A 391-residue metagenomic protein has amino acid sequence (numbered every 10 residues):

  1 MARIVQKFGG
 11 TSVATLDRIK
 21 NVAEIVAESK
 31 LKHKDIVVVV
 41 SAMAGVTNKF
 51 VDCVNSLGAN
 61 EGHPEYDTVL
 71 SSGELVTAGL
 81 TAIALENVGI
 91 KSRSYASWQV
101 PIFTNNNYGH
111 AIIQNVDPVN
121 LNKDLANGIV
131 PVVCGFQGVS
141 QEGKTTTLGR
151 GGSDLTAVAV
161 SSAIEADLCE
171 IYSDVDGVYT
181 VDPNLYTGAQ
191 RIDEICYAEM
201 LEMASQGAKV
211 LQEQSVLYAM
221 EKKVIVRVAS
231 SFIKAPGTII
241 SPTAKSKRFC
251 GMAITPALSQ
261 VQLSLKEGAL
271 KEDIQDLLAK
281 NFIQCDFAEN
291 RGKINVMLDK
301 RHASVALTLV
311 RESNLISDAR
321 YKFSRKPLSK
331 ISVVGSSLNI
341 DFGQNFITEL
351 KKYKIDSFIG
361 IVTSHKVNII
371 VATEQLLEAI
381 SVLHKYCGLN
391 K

Functional and structural regions predicted by a protein language model:
M1-V216, D299, I370-Q375: Nucleotide/pyrophosphate-binding catalytic subdomain
K34, I90, V224, F282-I283 (+1 more regions): Short phosphate-binding/catalytic loops that engage adenosine nucleotides
S41-T47, V228, F232-T243: Terminal amphipathic helices with adjacent charged low-complexity linkers/tails
A42-G45, Q137-G138, F232, G335-S337 (+1 more regions): Active-site-proximal loop/turn and secondary-structure-junction residues that shape catalytic pockets, frequently
Y95-S97, A229-S231, A288: Conserved beta-strand termini and adjacent loop/short-helix elements that scaffold enzyme active sites in alpha/beta
Q212, K223-S230: Acidic/polar loop patches that form or flank catalytic/metal-binding clefts of enzymes that bind anionic ligands
A219: Acidic-aromatic/histidine active-site loop/patch
I239-K391: A conserved regulatory-domain signal marking ACT and ACT-like small-molecule sensing domains and adjacent regulatory
